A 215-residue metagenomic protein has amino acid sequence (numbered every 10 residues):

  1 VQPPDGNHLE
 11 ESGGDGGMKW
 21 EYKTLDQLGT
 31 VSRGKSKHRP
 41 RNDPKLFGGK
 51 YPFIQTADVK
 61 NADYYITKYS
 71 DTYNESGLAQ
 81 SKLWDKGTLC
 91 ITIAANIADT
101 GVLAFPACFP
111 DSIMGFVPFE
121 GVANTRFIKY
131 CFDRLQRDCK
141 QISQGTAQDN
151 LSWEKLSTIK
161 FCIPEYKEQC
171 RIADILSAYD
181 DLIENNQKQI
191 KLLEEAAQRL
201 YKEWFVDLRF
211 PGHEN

Functional and structural regions predicted by a protein language model:
Q2-S36, T158-R171, S177-E203, D207 (+1 more regions): Non-catalytic DNA-recognition/assembly elements of restriction-modification systems
W20-K23, I54, A123, L151: A broad, structural micro-motif
Y22-K45, P52-K86: Sequence-specific dsDNA recognition surfaces
T30, P52-Q55, M114, K129-D133 (+3 more regions): Generic alpha-helical structural context detector
Q55-T56, Y65-D133: A short beta-sheet element
Y73-S76, Q80, I172-I175, L182: Alpha-helix N-cap/helix-initiation motif
N96, A107-M114, T146-A173: A short glycine-rich beta-alpha junction/loop motif
N124-K155: Short, positively charged
